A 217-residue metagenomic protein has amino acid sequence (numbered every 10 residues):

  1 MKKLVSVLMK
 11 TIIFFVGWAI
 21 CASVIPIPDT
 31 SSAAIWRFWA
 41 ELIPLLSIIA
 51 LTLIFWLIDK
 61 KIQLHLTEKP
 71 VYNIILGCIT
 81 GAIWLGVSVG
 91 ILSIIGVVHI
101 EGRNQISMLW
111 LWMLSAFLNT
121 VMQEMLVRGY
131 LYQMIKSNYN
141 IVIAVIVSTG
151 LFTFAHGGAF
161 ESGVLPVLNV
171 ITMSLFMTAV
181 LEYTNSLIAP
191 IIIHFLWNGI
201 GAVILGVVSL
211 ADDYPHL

Functional and structural regions predicted by a protein language model:
M1-I13: N-terminal membrane topogenic signal
C21-A82, S93-R103: Membrane-helix interface linkers and caps
R37, E101-W112, G163-N169: Juxtamembrane helix-entry segments on the extracytoplasmic side of multipass membrane proteins
R37-S47, L114-A116, T120, P166: Alpha-helical transmembrane segments of polytopic membrane proteins
P70-Y72, Q105-I106, N138-I143, G163 (+1 more regions): Membrane-helix interface segments
L85-G86, A116, I141-G157, I171: Small-polar-interrupted transmembrane alpha-helices in polytopic inner-membrane proteins
M122-V147, A179-S186: Membrane-interface helix/loop boundary segments of multi-pass membrane proteins
P166-L217: Functionally important transmembrane alpha-helices
